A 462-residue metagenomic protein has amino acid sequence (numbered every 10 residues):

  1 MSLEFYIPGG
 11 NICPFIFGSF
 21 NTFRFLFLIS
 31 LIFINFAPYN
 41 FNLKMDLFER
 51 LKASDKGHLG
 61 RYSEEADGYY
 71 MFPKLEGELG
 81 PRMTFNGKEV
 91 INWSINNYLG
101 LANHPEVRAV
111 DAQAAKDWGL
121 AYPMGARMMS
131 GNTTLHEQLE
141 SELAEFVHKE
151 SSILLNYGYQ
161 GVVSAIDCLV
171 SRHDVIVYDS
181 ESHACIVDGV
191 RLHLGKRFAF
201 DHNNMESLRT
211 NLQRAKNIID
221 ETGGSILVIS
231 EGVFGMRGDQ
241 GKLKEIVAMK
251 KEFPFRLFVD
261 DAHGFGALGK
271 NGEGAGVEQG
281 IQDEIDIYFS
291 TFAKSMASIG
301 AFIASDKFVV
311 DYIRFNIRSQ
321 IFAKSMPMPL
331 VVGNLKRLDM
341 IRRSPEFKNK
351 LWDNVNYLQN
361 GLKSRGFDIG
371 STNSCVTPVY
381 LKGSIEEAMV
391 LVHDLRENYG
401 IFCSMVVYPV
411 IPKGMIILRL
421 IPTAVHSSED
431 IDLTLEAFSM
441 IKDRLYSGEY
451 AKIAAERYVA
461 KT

Functional and structural regions predicted by a protein language model:
N35, Y39-F41, P105, A109 (+6 more regions): PLP-dependent enzyme catalytic core of the Aspartate aminotransferase-like
A53-G119, F255: N-terminal "arm"/small-domain region of PLP-dependent enzymes with the aminotransferase-like
S63, S94-N97, D339, C375-E386 (+1 more regions): Conserved PLP-binding active-site segment of the aspartate aminotransferase-like
M71, K348-Q359, S364-Y399, M415 (+3 more regions): Conserved PLP-binding catalytic core of the aspartate aminotransferase-like
A109-Y157: Conserved N-terminal alpha-helix of the aminotransferase class I/II PLP-enzyme fold
A165-A184: Conserved PLP-anchoring active-site segment centered on the Schiff-base-forming lysine
F198, H202-V259: Active-site phosphate-binding strand-loop segment of PLP-dependent enzymes
F253-R256, H263, L268-N373, E387: Active-site C-terminal subdomain of aminotransferase-like
